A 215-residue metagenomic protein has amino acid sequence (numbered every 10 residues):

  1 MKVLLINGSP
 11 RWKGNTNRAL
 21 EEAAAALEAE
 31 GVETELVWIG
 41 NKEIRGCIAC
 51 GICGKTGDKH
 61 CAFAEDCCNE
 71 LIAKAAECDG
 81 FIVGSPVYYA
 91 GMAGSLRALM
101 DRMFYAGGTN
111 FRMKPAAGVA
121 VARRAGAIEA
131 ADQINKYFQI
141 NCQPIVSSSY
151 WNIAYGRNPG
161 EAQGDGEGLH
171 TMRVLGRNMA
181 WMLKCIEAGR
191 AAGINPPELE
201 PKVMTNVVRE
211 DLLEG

Functional and structural regions predicted by a protein language model:
K2-E30: N-terminal beta1-alpha1 ligand-phosphate binding loop
I6-G8, I39, A120-R123: Cofactor-binding loop segments of dinucleotide-utilizing enzymes, especially the Rossmann-like FAD- and NAD(P)+-binding
A25-V32, I52, G80, F104-G108 (+2 more regions): Generic secondary-structure signature for well-ordered alpha-helical cores
E33-K42: A short beta-strand-loop structural module common to alpha/beta enzyme folds
K42-A76, V203-E210: Cysteine-cluster motifs in flexible loop/terminal segments that predominantly coordinate metals
A62-Y150: Helix-loop-strand module that forms the ligand-binding subsite of alpha/beta enzymes
P144-G215: Glycine-rich phosphate/pyrophosphate-binding loop and the adjoining helix
